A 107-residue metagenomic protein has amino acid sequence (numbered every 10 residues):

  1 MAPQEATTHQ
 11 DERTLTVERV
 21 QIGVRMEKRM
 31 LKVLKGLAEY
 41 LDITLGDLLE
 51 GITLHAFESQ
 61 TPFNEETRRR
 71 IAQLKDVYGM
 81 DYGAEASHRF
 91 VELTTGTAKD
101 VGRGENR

Functional and structural regions predicted by a protein language model:
M1-R25, A38, D76-E85, E92-R107: Short Lys/Arg-rich basic patches
R13-T14, R29, I52: Intrinsically disordered, low-complexity regions of eukaryotic proteins
I22-I43, D47: Short, contiguous, helix-prone interaction/anchoring segments in small proteins
K32, G51, D76-V77, H88: N-terminal low-complexity, intrinsically disordered patches enriched in charged
V33, R70-Q73, R89, L93: Charge-rich, solvent-exposed alpha-helical interaction surfaces
L41-R68: Short, basic amphipathic alpha-helical segments that act as recognition/interaction helices in nucleic-acid-binding
E65-D81: Short interaction-prone segments
